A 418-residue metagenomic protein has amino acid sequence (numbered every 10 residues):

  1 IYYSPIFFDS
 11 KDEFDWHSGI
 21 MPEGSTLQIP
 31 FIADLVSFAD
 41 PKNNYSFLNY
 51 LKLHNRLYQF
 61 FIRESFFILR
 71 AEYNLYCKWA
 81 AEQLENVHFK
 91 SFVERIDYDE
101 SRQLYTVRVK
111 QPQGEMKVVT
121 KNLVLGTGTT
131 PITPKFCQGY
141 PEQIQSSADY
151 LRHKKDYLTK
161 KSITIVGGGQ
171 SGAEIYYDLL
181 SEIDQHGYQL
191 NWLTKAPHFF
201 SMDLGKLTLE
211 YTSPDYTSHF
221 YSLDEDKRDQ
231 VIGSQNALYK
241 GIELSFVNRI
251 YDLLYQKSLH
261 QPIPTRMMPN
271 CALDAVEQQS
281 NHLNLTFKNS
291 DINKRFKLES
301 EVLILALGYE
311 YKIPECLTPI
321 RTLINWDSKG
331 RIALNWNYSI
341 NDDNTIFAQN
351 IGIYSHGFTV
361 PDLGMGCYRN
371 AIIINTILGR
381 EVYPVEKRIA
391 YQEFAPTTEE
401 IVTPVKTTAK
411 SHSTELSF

Functional and structural regions predicted by a protein language model:
I1-D12, F60-Q170, E174-F418: Flavin (primarily FAD) cofactor-binding/catalytic cores of flavoenzymes
I1-V36: N-terminal low-complexity, Ser/Thr- and acidic-residue-enriched intrinsically disordered segments
W16, F47-Y50, W79: Tryptophan-centered motif/residue detector
L35-F38, I292: Short amphipathic alpha-helices and their capping/turn segments at secondary-structure boundaries
F38-F67: A conserved beta-strand/loop capping segment in the N-terminal third of enzymes that catalyze redox or closely related
